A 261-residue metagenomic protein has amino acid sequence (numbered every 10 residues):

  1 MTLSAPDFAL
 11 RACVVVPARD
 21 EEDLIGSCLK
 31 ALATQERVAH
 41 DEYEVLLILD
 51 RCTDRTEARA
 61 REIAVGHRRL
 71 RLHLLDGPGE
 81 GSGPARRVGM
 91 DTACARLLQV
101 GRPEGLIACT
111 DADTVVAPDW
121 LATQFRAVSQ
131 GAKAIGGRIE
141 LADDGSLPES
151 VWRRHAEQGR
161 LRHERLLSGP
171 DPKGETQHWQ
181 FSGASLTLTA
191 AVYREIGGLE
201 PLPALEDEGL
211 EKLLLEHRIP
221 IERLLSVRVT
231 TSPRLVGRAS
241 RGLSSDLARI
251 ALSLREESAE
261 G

Functional and structural regions predicted by a protein language model:
K30-E42: Short, acidic, metal-binding catalytic loop of nucleotide-sugar glycosyltransferases
I48-A58, G79: A conserved acidic beta->alpha catalytic loop
R55, G101-A127: Acidic donor-binding/catalytic loop of UDP-sugar-dependent glycosyltransferases, especially processive GT2
G77-R102: Glycine-rich, basic loop-to-helix element that forms the pyrophosphate-binding segment of sugar-nucleotide handling
D119-R153: Conserved donor NDP-sugar-binding/catalytic core segment of glycosyltransferases
L141, R154-H178, A251: Short, flexible, basic/aromatic active-site loop/helix in glycosyltransferases
F181-I196: Conserved nucleotide-sugar donor-binding and metal-coordinating catalytic region shared by glycosyltransferases
A204-L210: Acidic donor-binding loop at a coil-to-helix junction in glycosyltransferase catalytic cores that engages
